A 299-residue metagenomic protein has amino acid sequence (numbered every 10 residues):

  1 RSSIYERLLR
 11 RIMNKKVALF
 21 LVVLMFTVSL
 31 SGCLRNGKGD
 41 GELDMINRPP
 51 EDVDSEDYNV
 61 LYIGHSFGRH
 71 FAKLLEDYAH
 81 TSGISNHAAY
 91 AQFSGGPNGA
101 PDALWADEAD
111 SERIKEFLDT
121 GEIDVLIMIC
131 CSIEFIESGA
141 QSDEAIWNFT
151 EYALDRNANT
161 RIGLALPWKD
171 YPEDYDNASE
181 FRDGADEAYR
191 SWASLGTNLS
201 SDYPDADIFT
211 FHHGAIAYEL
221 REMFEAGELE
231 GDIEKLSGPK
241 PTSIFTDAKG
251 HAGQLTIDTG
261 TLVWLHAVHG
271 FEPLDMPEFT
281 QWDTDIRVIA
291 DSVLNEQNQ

Functional and structural regions predicted by a protein language model:
R1-L43: Secretory targeting signatures
C33-I63, F67-L74, M276-Q299: N-terminal secretory targeting modules
N59, I63, F67-F149: Conserved SGNH/GDSL esterase-like catalytic core that processes O-acyl groups on lipids and polysaccharides
L74-S82, F117, I129, Y152-R156 (+4 more regions): Structured segments of extracytoplasmic/periplasmic soluble domains in secreted or envelope-associated proteins
Y90-A100, F209-E219, D285: Acidic helix-start/capping segments at beta-turn-to-alpha-helix junctions
K115-Q254: Alpha-helical cap/lid subdomain in secreted, periplasmic, or secretory-pathway luminal O-acyl-processing enzymes
I233-Q299: Conserved catalytic region of serine esterases and O-acyltransferases that act on ester linkages in lipids
